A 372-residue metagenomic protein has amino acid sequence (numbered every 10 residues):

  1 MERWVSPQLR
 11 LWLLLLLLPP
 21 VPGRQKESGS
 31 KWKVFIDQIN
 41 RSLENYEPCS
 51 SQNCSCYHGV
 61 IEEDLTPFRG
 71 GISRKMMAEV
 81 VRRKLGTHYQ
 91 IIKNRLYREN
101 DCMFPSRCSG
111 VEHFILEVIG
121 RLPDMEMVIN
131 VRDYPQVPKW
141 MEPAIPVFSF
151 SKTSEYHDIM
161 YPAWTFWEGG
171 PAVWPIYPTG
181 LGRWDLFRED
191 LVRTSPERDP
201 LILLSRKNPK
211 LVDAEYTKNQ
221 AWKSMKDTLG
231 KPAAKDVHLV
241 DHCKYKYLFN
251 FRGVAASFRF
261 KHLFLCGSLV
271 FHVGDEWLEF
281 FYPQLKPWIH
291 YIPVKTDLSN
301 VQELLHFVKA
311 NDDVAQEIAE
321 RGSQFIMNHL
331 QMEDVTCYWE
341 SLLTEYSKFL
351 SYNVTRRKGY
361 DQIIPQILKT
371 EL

Functional and structural regions predicted by a protein language model:
E2, D236-E371: Catalytic binding pocket for nucleotide-activated donors in carbohydrate/polymer assembly enzymes
E2-H238: Secretory-pathway glycan-assembly enzymes, especially type II membrane glycosyltransferases that use nucleotide-sugar
